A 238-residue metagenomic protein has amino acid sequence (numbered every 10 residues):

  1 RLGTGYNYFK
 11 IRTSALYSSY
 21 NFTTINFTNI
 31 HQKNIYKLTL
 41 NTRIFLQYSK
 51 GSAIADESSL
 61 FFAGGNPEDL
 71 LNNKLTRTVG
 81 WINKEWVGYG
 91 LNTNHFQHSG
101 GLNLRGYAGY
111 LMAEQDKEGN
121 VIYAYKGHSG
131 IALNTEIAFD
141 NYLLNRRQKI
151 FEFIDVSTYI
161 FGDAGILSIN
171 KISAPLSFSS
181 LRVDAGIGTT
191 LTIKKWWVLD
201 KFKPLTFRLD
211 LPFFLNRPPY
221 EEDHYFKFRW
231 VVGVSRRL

Functional and structural regions predicted by a protein language model:
R1-Q148, S168-N170, Y220, G233-R237: C-terminal outer-membrane beta-barrel translocator/porin domains of Gram-negative envelope proteins and their
F9-T13, T42-I44, T135, T158-G162 (+3 more regions): Membrane-embedded beta-strand positions of outer-membrane beta-barrel proteins
N34-L38, K194-D200: Secondary-structure transition/capping motifs at alpha-helix termini and the adjoining loop/turn into the next element
A53, A164-D184, I193-K194: Outer-membrane beta-barrel transmembrane domain signature
K126-S129, K149-V156, S179-D184, L199-P204 (+1 more regions): A structural signal for short secondary-structure junctions
I131-F139, K149, V156-T158, A164 (+2 more regions): Conserved C-terminal beta-signal and adjacent last beta-strands/turns of outer-membrane beta-barrel proteins
Y142, G165-I169, T192-W196, F214-P218: Short Gly/Pro-enriched loop/turn and capping motifs at secondary-structure junctions
G186-I187, F226-L238: Outer-membrane beta-barrel "beta-signal"
